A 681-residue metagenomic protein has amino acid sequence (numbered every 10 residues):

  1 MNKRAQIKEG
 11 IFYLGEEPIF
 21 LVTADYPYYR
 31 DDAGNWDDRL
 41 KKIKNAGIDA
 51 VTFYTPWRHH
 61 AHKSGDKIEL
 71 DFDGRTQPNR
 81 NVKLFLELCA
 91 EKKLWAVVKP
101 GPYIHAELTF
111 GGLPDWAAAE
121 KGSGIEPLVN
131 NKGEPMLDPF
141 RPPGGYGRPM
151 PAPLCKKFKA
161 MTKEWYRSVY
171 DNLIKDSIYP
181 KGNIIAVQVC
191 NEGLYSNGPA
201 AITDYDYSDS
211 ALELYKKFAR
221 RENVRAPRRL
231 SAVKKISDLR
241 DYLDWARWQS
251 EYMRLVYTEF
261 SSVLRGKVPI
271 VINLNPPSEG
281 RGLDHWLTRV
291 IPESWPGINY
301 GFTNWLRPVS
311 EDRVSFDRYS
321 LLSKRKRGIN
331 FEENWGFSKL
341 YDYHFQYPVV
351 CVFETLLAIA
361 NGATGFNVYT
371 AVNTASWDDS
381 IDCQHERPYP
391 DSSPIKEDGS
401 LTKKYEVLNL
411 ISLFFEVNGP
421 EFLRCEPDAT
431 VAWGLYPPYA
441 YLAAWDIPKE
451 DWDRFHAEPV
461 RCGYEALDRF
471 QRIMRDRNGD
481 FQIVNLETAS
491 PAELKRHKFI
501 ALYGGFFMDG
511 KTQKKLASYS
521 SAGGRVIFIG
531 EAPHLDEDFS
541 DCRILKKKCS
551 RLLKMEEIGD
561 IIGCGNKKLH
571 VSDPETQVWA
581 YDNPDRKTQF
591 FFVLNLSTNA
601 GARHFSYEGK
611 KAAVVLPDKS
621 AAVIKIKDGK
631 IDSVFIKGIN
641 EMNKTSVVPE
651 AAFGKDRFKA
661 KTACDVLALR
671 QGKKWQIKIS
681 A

Functional and structural regions predicted by a protein language model:
M1-A50: N-terminal carbohydrate-binding accessory modules
F20-A24, V51-F53, A96-P100, I185-V189 (+4 more regions): Hydrophobic faces of well-ordered beta-strands that scaffold small-molecule active sites in alpha/beta enzyme cores
P27-G34, H59-H62, I68, D73-N79 (+6 more regions): Acidic-and-aromatic substrate-binding clefts and catalytic sites of carbohydrate-active enzymes
Y29-N45, G282-V290, P348-L357, A489: Short, acidic/polar
W36-E120, S261, F507: Aromatic-lined substrate-binding rim segments of carbohydrate-active enzymes
G65-R75, E91, P102-Y146, I178 (+6 more regions): Aromatic- and acidic-residue-enriched segments that line the glycan-binding/catalytic groove of carbohydrate-active
P78-K92, A96-V98, A117-V189, L410-E421: An active-site-proximal structural segment forming one wall of the substrate-binding cleft that immediately precedes
F158, K163, Y170, S177 (+5 more regions): Carbohydrate-binding surfaces of carbohydrate-active enzymes
